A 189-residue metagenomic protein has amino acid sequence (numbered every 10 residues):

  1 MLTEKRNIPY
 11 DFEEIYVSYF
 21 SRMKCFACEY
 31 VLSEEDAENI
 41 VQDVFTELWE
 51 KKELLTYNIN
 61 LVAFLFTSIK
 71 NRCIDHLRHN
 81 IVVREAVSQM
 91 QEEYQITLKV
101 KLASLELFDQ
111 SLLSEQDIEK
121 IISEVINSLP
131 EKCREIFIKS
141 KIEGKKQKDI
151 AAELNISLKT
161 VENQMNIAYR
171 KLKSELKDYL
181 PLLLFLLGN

Functional and structural regions predicted by a protein language model:
M1-R22, E29, Q110, N189: N-terminal module of bacterial RNA polymerase sigma factors
T3, D11, E85-V87, Y169-N189: C-terminal edge and immediately downstream basic/flexible tail or linker adjoining helix-turn-helix-like DNA-binding
E4, E124-N127, E131-E135, K139-T160: Helix-turn-helix DNA-binding module
E4-K5, F45-N60: Sigma70-family region 2
N39-T46, I59-N71: Structural recognition of an alpha-helix C-terminal capping motif at a helix-to-coil junction
K70-S88: Arg/Lys-rich amphipathic alpha helix in sigma70-family domain 2
I81, A103-R134: Amphipathic alpha-helical segment used for protein-protein interaction
A152-K177: DNA-recognition helix of helix-turn-helix
